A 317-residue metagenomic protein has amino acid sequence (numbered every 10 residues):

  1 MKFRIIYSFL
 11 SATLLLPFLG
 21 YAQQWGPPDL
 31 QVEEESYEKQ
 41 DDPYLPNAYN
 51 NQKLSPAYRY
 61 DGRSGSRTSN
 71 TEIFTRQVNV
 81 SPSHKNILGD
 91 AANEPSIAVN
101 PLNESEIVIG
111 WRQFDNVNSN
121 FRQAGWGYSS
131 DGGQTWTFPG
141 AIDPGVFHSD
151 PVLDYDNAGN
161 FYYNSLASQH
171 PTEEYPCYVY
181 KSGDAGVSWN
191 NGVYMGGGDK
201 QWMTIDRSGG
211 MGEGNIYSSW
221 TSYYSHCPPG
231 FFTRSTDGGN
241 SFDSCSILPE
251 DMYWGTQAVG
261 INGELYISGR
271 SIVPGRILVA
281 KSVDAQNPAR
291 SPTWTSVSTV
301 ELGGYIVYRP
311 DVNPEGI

Functional and structural regions predicted by a protein language model:
M1-G26: Bacterial Sec-dependent N-terminal signal peptides
Q23-I317: C-terminal PAP-associated
